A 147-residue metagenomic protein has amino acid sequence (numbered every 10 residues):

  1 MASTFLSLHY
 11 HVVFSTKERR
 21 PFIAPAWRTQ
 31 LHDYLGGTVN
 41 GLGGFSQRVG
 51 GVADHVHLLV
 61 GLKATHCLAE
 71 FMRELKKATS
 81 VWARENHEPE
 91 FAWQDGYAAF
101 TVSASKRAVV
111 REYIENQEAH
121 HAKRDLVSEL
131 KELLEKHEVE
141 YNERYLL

Functional and structural regions predicted by a protein language model:
M1-L147: Basic nucleic-acid-binding interfaces
